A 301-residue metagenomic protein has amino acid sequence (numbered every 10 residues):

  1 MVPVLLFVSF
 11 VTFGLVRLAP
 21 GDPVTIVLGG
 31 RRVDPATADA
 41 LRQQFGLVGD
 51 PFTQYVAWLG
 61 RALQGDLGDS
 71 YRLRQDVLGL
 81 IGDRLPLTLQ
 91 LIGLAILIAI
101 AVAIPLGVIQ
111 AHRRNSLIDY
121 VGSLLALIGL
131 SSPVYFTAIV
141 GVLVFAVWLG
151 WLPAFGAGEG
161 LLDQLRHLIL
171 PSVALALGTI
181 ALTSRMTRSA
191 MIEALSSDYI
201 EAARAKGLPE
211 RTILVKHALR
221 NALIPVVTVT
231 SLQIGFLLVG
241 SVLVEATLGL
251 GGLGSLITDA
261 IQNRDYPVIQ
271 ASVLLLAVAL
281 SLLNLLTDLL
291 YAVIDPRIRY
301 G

Functional and structural regions predicted by a protein language model:
V4, R113-R114, I118-I128, S132-V134: Small-residue-rich alpha-helical segments with characteristic i,i+4
V4-V56, L149-H167: Hydrophobic alpha-helical transmembrane segments of membrane transport/permease proteins and related membrane-embedded
V11-L18, G49, G60, L124-P153 (+2 more regions): Membrane-water interface segments at the C-terminal ends of transmembrane alpha-helices in multi-pass inner-membrane
T25-V27, T53, G68-Y71, T137-I139 (+5 more regions): Short, hydrophobic secondary-structure boundary micro-motifs
V48-I104: An internal, D/E-rich "acidic patch" concept
G79-I118, V134, V147, E159-G301: Alpha-helical transmembrane segments of integral membrane proteins, especially multi-pass inner/plasma-membrane
